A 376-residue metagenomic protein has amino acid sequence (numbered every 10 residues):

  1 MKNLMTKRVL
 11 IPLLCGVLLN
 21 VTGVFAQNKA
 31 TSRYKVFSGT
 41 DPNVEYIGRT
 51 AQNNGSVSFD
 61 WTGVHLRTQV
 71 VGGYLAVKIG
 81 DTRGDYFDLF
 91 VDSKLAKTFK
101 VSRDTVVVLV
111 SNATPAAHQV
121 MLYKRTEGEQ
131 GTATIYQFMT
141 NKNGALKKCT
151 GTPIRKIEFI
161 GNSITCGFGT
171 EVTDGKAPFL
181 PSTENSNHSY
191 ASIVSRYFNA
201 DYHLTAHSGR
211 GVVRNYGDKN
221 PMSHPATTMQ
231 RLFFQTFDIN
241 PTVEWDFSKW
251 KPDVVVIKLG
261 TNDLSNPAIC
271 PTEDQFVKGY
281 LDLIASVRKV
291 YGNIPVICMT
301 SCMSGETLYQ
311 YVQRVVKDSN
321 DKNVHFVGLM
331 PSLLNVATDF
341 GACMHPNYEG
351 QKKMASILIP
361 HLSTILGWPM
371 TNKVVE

Functional and structural regions predicted by a protein language model:
N3, V9-L10, V21-I160, I164-S186 (+1 more regions): N-terminal secretory targeting modules
R8-G16: Sec-dependent N-terminal signal peptides
I47, T205-H207, M299, L329-M330: Conserved beta-strand termini and adjacent loop/short-helix elements that scaffold enzyme active sites in alpha/beta
W61-G63, G128-G131, K176-P271, M303-Y309 (+1 more regions): Conserved SGNH/GDSL esterase-like catalytic core that processes O-acyl groups on lipids and polysaccharides
D92, T227-V375: Alpha-helical cap/lid subdomain in secreted, periplasmic, or secretory-pathway luminal O-acyl-processing enzymes
T105, R210-V213, S332-A337: A short acidic, often aromatic-flanked loop/helix-cap motif at beta-alpha or helix-coil junctions that lines enzyme
K156, D201, P295: Residues at the starts of beta-strands that form the adenosine-phosphate
F159, Y202-L204, F326-G328: Conserved beta-strand scaffold positions in the cores of enzyme catalytic domains, especially in NTP/NDP-utilizing
